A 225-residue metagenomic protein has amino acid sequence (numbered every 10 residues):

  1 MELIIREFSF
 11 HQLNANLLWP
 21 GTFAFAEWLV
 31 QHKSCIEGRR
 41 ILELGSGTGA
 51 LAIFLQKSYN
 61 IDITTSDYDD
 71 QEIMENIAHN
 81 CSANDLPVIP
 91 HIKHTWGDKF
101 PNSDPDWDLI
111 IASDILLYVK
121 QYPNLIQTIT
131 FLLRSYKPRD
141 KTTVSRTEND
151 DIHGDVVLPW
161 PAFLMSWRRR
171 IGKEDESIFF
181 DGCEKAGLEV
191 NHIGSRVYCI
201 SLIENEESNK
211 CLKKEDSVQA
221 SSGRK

Functional and structural regions predicted by a protein language model:
M1-K225: S-adenosylmethionine-dependent methyltransferases
